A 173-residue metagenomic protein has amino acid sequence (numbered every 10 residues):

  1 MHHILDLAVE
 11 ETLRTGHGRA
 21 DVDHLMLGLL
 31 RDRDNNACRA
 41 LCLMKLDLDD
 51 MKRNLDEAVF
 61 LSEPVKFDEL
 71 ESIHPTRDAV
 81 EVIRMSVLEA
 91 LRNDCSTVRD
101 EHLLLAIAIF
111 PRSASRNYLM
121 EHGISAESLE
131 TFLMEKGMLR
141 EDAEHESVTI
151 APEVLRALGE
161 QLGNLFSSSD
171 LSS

Functional and structural regions predicted by a protein language model:
M1-S173: Histone-fold recognition with a strong bias for associated Lys/Arg-rich disordered tails
